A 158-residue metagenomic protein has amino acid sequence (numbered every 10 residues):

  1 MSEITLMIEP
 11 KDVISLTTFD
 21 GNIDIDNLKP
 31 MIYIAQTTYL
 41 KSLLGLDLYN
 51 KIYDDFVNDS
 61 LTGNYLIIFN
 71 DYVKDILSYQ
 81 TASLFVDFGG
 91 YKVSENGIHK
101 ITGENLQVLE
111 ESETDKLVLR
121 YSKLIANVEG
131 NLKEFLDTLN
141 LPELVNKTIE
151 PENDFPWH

Functional and structural regions predicted by a protein language model:
M1-K74, F88-N96, K100-I101, L109 (+2 more regions): Conserved short "hinge" loops at termini or chain/domain junctions
L77: Catalytic-loop motifs flanking and including active-site residues across diverse enzymes
